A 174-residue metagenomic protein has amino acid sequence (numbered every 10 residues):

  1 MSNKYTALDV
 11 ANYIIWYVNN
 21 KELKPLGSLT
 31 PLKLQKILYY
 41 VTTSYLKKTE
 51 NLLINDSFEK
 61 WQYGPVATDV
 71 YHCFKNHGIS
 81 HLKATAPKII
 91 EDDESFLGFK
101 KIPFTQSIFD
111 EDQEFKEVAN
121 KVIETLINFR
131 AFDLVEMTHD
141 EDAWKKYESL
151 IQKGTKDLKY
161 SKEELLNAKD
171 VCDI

Functional and structural regions predicted by a protein language model:
M1-I174: Domain-edge interaction signal
